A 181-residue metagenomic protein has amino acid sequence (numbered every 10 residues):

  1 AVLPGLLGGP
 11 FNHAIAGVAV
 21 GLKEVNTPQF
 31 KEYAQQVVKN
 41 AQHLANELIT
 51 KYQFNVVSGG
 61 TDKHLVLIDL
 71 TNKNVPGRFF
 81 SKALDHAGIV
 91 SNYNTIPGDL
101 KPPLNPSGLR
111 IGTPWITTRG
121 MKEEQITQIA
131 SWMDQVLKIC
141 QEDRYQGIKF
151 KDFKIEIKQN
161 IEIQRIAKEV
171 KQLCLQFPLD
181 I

Functional and structural regions predicted by a protein language model:
A1-P76, K158: Active-site C-terminal subdomain of aminotransferase-like
P4, E24-T27, N72, H86-V90 (+3 more regions): Short, well-ordered loop/turn and helix-capping segments at boundaries between secondary-structure elements and domains
G5, G9, V25, Q29 (+4 more regions): Short secondary-structure junctions and interdomain/linker hinges
K23, H43, E47, S91 (+2 more regions): Short alpha-helical interface elements
Q35, K82, T127: Short alpha-helical basic/polar micro-motif
K39-N40, P103-I181: PLP-dependent enzyme catalytic core of the Aspartate aminotransferase-like
H43, E47-Y52, F79-A87, A130-W132 (+1 more regions): Generic non-transmembrane alpha-helical segments
N55-E123: Conserved PLP-binding catalytic core of the aspartate aminotransferase-like
